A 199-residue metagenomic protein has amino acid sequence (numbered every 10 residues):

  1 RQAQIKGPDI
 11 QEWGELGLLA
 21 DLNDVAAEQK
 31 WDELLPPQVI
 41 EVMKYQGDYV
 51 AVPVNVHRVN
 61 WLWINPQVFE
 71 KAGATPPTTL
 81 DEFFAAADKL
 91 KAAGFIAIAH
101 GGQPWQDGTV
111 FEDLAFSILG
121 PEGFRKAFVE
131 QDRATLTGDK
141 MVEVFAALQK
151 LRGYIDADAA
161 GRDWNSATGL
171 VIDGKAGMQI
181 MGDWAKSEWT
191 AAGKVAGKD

Functional and structural regions predicted by a protein language model:
R1-Q4, A99: Periplasmic-binding protein-like
A3, P8-E12, V110, A146-D199: Extracytoplasmic/periplasmic substrate-binding proteins
I5-N60, F84, V110-E112: Hinge/lid segment of periplasmic solute-binding proteins
E12-D21, Q46-D48, F95, S117-I118 (+1 more regions): Ligand-binding "clamshell"
A20-L35, T75, G102, I118-E143 (+1 more regions): Short, solvent-exposed loop/beta-turn-alpha elements that line the ligand-binding surface or hinge of extracytoplasmic
Y45-V54, N60, F84-R133, A176: Extracytoplasmic/periplasmic solute-binding protein
Q67-P77, G153-Y154: Aromatic-glycine-rich donor-binding/catalytic loop that engages nucleotide-sugar donors across glycosyltransferases
A87-K89, V129-G161: Glycine-centered hinge/linker elements that transmit conformational signals in sensory and ligand-binding systems
